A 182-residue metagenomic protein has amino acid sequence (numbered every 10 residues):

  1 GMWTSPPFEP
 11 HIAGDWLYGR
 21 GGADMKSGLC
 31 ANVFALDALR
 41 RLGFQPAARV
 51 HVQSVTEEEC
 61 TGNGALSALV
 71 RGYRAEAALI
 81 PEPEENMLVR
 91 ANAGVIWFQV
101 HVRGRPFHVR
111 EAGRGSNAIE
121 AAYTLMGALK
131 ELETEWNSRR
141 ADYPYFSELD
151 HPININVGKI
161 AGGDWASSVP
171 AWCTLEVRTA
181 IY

Functional and structural regions predicted by a protein language model:
G1-R20, R41-P46: Acidic/His- and Gly-rich active-site-bordering loop/insert found across diverse amide/peptide-bond hydrolases
M25-K26, C30-W97: Acidic/histidine-rich catalytic neighborhood of metal-dependent amide-processing enzymes
N86-R90, G162-S167: Short beta-strand/turn micro-motifs at beta-sheet edges
I96-F98, C173-L175: Hydrophobic core residues within well-ordered beta-strands of beta-rich domains
Q99-R105: The feature captures the short pre-catalytic strand/loop hairpin that immediately precedes and shapes the active-site
V102, S168-C173: Short, flexible turn/loop "capping" segments at secondary-structure junctions
V102, T179-I181: Hydrophobic beta-strand positions in extracellular immunoglobulin-like domains
V109-I160, A166-V169, I181-Y182: Acidic-enriched catalytic cores of C-N bond-cleaving enzymes acting on peptides and small amides
